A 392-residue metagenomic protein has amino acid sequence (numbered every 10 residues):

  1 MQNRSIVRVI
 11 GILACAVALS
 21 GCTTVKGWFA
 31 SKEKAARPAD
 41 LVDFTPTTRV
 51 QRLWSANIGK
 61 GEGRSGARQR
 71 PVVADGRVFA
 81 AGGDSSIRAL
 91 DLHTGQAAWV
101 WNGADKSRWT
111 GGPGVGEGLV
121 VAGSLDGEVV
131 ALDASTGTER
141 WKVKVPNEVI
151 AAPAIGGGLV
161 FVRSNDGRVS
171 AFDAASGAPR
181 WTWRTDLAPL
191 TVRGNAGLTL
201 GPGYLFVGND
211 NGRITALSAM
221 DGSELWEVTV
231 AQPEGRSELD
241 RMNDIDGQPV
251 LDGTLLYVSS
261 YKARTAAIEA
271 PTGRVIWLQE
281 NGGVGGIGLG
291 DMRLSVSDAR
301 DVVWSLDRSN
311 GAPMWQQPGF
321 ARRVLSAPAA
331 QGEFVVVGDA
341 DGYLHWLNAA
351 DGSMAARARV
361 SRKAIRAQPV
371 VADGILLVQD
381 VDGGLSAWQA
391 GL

Functional and structural regions predicted by a protein language model:
S20-G21: C-terminal motif of bacterial Sec signal peptides marking the signal peptidase cleavage site
V25-A36, T47-V72, A97-G116, E139-G156 (+6 more regions): Extracytoplasmic beta-rich repeat domains
G82, S124, S164, N209-D210 (+4 more regions): Structural signature of WD-repeat beta-propellers
S85, D126-E128, G167, G212 (+4 more regions): Short coil/turn segments within WD40 beta-propeller repeats
D91-T94, D133-T136, D173-G177, A219-D221 (+4 more regions): Short loop/turn segments that connect beta-strands within beta-propeller blades
V360-L392: Blade-level signature of beta-propeller repeat domains, shared across WD40, Kelch, NHL, RCC1 and BNR/Asp-box propellers
